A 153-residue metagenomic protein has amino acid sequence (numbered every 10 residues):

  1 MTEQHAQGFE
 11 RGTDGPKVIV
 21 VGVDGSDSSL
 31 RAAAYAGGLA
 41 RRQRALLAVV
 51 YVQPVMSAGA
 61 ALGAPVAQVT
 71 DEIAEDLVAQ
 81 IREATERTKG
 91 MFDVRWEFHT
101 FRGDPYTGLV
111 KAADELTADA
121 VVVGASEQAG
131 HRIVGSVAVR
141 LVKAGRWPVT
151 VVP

Functional and structural regions predicted by a protein language model:
M1-G15, E86-V121, Q128: Structural beta-alpha unit
G8-G63: Small/aliphatic-rich secondary-structure junction motif
V50, E97-F101, T150: General small-molecule cofactor/ligand-binding pocket signal
Y51, G124-S126, P153: Short secondary-structure boundary segments
A64-Q68, E115-T117, V139-R140: Short, hinge-like loop/turn segments at secondary-structure boundaries
V66-Q80: A short acidic, glycine-rich active-site loop that binds or catalyzes chemistry on phosphate/adenosine moieties
A120-A144: Glycine-rich, Arg-bearing micro-motifs that act as flexible, cationic patches
